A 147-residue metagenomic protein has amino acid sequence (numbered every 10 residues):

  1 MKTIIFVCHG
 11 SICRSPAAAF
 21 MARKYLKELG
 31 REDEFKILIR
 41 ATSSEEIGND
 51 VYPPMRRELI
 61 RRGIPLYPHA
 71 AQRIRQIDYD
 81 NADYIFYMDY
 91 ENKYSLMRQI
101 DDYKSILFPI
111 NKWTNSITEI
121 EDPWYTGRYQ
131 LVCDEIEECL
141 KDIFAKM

Functional and structural regions predicted by a protein language model:
M1-N81, A145: Conserved active-site segments centered on acidic
S15, D89-Y90: Helix N-cap/beta->alpha junction signal
Y84, Y90-M147: Phosphate-binding/catalytic loops
